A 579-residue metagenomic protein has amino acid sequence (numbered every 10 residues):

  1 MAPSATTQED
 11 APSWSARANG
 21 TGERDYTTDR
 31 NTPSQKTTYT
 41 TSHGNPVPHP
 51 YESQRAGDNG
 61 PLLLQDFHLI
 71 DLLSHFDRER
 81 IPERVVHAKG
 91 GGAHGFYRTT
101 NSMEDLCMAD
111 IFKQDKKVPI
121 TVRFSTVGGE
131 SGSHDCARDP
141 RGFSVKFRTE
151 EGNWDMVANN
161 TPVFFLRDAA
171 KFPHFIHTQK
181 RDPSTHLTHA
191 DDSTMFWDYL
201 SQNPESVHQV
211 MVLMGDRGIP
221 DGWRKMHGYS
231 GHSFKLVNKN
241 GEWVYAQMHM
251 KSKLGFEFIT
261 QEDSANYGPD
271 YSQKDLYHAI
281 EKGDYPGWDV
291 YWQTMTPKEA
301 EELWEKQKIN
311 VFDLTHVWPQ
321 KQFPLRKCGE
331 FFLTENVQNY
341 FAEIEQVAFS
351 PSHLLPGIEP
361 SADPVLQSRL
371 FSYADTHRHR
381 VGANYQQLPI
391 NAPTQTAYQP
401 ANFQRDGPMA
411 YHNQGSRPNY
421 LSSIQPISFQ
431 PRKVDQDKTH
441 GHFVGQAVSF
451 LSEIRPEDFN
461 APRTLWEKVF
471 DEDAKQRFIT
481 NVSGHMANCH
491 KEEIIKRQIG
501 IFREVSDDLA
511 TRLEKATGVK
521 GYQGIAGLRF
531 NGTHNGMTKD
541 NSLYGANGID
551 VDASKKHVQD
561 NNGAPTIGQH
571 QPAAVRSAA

Functional and structural regions predicted by a protein language model:
A2-A579: Active-site-adjacent core segments of small-molecule enzymes
